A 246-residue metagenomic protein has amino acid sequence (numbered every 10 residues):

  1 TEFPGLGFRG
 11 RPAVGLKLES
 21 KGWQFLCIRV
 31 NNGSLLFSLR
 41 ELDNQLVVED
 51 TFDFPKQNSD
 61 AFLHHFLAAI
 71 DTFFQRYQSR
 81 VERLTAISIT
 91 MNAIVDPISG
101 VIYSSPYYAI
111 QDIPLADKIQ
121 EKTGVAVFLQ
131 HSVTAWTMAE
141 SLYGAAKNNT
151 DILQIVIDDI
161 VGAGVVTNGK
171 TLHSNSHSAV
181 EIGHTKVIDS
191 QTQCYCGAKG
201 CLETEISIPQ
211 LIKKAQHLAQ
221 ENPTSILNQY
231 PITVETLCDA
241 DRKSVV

Functional and structural regions predicted by a protein language model:
T1-L16: Nucleotide/phosphate-binding catalytic cleft detector across ATP-hydrolyzing and phosphate-transferring enzymes
P12-E49, Q154-T167: Gly/Thr-rich phosphate-binding beta-strand-loop-beta motif of the actin/hexokinase/Hsp70
L46, I102, T171-L172: Hydrophobic "anchor" residues
V47-D50, C194-C196: Short small-residue beta-strand/loop micro-motif enriched in glycine and branched aliphatics
D50-D151: Glycine-rich phosphate-binding loop and adjoining helix at the ATP-binding site of ATP-dependent phosphoryl-transfer
N148-E205: Glycine-rich phosphate-binding loop of actin/hexokinase-like ATP-binding domains
L202-V246: A mobile "lid/hinge" subdomain adjacent to the ATP/sugar-phosphate binding pocket shared across diverse ATP-dependent
